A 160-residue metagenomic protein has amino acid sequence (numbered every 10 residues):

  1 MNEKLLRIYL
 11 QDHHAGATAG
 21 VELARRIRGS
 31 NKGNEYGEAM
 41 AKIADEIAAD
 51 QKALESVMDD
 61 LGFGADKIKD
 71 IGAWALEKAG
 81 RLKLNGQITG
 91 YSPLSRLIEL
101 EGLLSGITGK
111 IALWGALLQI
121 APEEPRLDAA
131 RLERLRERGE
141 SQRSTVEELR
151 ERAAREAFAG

Functional and structural regions predicted by a protein language model:
M1-K4, E38, A73-R81, I88 (+3 more regions): Terminal, compositionally biased segments
Y9-I27, E77-E124: Acidic/histidine-rich alpha-helical segments that form the ligand environment of transition-metal centers
Q11, G37-D45, K69, R126-E137: Short, charged, amphipathic alpha-helical segments
A19, K42, E46-A53, R134-L149: Alpha-helical scaffold segments in carbohydrate-active enzymes
R28, E55-M58, G62, G86 (+4 more regions): Long, hydrophobic, amphipathic alpha-helical segments used as structural scaffolds
G33-N34: Short loop-to-helix capping motifs
G37-K78: Conserved alpha-helical segments that form or flank metal/cofactor-binding pockets of metalloenzymes
L103-G160: Preference for long, well-ordered alpha-helical segments
